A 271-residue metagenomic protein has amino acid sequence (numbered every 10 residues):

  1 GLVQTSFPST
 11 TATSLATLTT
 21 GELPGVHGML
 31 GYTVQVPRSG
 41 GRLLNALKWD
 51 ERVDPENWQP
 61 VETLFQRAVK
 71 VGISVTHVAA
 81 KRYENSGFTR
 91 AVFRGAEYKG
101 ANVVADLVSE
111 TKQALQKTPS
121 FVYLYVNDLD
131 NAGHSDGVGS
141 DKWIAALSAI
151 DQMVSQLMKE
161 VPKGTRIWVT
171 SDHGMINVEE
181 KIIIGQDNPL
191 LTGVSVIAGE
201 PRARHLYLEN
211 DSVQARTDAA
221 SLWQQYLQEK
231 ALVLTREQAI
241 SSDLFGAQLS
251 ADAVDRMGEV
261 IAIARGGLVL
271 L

Functional and structural regions predicted by a protein language model:
G1-L271: Feature captures the catalytic ectodomains and active-site-proximal regions of enzymes that hydrolyze or transfer
